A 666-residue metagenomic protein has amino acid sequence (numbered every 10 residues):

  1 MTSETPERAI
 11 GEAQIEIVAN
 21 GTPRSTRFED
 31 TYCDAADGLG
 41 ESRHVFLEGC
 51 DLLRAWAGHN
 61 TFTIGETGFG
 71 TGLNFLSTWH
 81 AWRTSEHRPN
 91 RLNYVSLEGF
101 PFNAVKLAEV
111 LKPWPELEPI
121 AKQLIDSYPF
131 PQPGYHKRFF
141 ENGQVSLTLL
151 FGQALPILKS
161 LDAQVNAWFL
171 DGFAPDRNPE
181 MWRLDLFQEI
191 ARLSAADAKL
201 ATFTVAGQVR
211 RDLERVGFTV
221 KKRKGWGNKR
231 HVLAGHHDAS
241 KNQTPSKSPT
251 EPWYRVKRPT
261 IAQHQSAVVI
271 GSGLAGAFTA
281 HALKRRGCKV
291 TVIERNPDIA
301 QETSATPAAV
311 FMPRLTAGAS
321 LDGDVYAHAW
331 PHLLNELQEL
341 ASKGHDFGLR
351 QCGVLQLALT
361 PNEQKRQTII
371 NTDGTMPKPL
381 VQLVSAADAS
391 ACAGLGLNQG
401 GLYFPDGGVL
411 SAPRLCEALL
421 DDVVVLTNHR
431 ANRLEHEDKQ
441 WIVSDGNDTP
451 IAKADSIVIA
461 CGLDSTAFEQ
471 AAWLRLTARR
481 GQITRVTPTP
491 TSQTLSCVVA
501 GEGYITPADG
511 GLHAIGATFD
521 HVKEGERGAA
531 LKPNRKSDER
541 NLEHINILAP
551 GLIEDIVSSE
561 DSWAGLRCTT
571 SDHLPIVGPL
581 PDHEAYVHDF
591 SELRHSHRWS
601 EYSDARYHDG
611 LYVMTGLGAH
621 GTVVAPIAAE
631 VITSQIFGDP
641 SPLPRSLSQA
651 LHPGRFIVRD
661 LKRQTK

Functional and structural regions predicted by a protein language model:
E118, A317-S320, D346-Q356, L380-L420 (+2 more regions): Helix-loop-beta segment of a Rossmann-like dinucleotide-binding subdomain
Q265-V292: N-terminal Rossmann-like FAD-binding beta1-loop-alpha1 element of flavoenzymes
R285-A305: Glycine-rich FAD pyrophosphate-binding loop
A300, N447-V499, L531-D538, G551-E554 (+1 more regions): Central helical "cap/lid" subdomain
S304, L315-A317, D322, P490-D609: Active-site lid/adjacent beta-loop-alpha segment flanking the redox-cofactor pocket in flavoenzymes
A309-C392: Dinucleotide-binding Rossmann-like beta1-alpha1 core, especially the glycine-rich loop that anchors the ADP
D406, D555-K666: C-terminal catalytic lobe of FAD-dependent flavoproteins
T427-W441: A conserved short coil-to-beta-strand element within the FAD-binding core of flavoproteins
